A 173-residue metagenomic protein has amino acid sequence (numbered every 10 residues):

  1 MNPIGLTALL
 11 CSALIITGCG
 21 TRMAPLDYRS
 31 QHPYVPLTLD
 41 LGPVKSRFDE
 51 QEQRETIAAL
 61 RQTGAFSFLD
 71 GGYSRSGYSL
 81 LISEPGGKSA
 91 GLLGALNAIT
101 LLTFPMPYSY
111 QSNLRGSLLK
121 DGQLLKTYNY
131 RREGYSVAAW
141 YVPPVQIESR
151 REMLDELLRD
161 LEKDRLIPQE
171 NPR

Functional and structural regions predicted by a protein language model:
M1-T21: Sec-dependent bacterial lipoprotein signal peptides
I4, P33-L37, Y110-S112: Residues at beta-strand starts and edge strands
G18-G72, Q169-R173: A structural "domain/chain start" motif
P43-K45, E84-G86, L118-K120, N129-G134: A mature extracytoplasmic/lumenal domain signature
A59-T63, L102, D160, D164-P168: Structured segments of extracytoplasmic/periplasmic soluble domains in secreted or envelope-associated proteins
F68-I82: Short beta-strand->alpha-helix linker/helix-N-cap micro-motif that forms a surface specificity/interaction loop
L80-L125, P144: Surface-exposed short loop/turn segments
S109-N113, S117, L125-R173: C-terminal/domain-edge helix-coil "capping" segments
